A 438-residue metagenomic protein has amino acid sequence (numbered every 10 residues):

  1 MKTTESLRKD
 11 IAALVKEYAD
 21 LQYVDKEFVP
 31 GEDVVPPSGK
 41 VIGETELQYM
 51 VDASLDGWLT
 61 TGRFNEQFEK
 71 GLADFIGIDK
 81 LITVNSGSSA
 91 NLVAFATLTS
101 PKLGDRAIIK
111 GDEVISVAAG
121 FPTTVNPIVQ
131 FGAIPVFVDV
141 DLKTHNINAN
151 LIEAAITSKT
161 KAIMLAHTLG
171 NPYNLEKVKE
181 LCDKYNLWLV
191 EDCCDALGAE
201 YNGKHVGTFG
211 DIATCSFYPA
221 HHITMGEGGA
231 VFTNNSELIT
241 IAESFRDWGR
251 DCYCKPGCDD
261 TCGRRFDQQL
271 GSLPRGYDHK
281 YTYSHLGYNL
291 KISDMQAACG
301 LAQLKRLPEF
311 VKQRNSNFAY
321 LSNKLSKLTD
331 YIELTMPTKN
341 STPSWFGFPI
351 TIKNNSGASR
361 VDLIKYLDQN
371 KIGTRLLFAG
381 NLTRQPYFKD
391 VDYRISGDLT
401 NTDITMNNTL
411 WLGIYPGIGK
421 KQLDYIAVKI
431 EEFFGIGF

Functional and structural regions predicted by a protein language model:
M1-L59, S284: N-terminal "arm"/small-domain region of PLP-dependent enzymes with the aminotransferase-like
Q22, K26, S100-K184, W188-C193 (+1 more regions): PLP-dependent aminotransferase-like
R63-E113, N126-F131, F137, K204: Phosphate-binding glycine-rich loop
E66-K70, I78-D79, G87, N150 (+4 more regions): PLP-dependent aminotransferase class I/II
I82, I115, V136, L189-V190 (+3 more regions): Structural detector of well-ordered beta-strand residues that form the stable sheet scaffold of enzyme domains
E191-M225, T240, K280-T282: Conserved active-site segment immediately N-terminal to the catalytic lysine that forms the internal aldimine
G226-V231: Glycine-rich phosphate-binding loop of ATP-grasp-fold ATP-dependent ligases
